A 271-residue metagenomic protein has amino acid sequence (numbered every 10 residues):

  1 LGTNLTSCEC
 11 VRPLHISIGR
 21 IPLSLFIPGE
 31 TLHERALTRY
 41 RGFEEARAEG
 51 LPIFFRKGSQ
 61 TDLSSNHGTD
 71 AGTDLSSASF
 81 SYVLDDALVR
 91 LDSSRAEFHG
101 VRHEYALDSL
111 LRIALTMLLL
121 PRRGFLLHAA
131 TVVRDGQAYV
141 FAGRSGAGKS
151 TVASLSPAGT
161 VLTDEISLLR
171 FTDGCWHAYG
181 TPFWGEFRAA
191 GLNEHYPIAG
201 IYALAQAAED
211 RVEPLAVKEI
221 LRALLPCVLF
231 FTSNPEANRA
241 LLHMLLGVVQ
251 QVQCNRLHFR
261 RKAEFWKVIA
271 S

Functional and structural regions predicted by a protein language model:
G2-R144, L155-L162, S167-S271: A noncatalytic interaction/capping subdomain that flanks phosphate/NTP-handling catalytic cores
A147-K149: Conserved glycine(s) of the Walker
V152: Hydrophobic positions on the alpha1 helix immediately C-terminal to the Walker A/P-loop
